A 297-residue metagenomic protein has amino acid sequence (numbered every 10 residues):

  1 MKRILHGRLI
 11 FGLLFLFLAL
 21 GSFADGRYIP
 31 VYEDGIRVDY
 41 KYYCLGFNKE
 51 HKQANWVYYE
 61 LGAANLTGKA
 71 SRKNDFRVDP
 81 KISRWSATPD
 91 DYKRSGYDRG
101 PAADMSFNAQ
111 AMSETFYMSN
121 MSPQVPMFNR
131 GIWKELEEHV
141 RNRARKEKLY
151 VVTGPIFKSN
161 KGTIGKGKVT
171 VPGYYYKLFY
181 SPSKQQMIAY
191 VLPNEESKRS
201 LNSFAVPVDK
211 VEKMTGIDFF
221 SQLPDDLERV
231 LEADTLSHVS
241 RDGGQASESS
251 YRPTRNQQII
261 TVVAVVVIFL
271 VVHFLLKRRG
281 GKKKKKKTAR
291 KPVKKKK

Functional and structural regions predicted by a protein language model:
M1-I10: Bacterial N-terminal signal peptides that target proteins for export
H6, L14, T288-P292: Intrinsically disordered and other compositionally biased segments
F11-G12, S22: Cleavable N-terminal signal peptides
F17, G21-K287, K294-K297: Domain-level detector for secreted/extracellular nuclease and nuclease-toxin modules, and for the ENPP-like C-terminal
